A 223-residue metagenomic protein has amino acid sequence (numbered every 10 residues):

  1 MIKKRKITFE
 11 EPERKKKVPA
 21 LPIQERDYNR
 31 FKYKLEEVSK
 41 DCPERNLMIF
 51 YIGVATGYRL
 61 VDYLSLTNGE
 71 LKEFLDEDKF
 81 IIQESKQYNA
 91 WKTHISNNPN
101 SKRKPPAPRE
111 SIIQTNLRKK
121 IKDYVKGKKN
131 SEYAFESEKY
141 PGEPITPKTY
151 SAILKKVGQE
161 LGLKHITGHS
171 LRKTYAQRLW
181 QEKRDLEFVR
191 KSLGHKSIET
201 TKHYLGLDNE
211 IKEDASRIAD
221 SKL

Functional and structural regions predicted by a protein language model:
I2, L66-L117: Conserved tyrosine-mediated DNA breakage-rejoining catalytic core shared by Y-recombinases
E25-R59: Basic, Lys/Arg- and aromatic-enriched nucleic-acid-binding interface segment
R26-N29, Q114-L163: Active-site/catalytic core of tyrosine-dependent DNA strand-transfer enzymes
R45, K164-E182: Short basic/aromatic active-site micro-motif
I49, V61-L66, V189: Alpha-helix N-cap/helix-start motif at helix boundaries, enriched for small hydrophobics
A55, T174-L193: C-terminal catalytic core of tyrosine-transesterase DNA break-rejoin enzymes
L71-D76, K164, D185-L205, E210: Short, polar N-cap/turn motifs at the start of nucleic acid-interacting alpha helices
G206-L223: DNA/chromatin major-groove-contacting recognition/catalytic segments
